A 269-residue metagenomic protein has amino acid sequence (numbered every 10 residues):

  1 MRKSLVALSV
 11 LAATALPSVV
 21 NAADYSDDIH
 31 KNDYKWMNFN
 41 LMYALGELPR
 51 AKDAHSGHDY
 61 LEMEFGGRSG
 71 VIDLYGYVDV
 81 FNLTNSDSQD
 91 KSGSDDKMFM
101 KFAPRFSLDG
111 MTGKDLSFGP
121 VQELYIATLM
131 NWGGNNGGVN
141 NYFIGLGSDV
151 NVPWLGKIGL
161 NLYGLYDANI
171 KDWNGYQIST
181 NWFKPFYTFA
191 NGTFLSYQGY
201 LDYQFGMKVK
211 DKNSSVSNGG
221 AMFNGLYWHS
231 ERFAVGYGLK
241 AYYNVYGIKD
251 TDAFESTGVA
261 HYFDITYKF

Functional and structural regions predicted by a protein language model:
M1-Y34, F254: Cleavable N-terminal export/targeting peptides
A22-K35, G66-R68, I72-Y75, L108-L124 (+3 more regions): Short loop/turn motifs that connect adjacent beta-strands in outer-membrane beta-barrel proteins
H30-F39, G46, A51, E62-E64 (+4 more regions): A generic "structured core" feature
K35-A44, Y75-D79, E123-N131, G159-L165 (+2 more regions): Transmembrane beta-strands of outer-membrane beta-barrel proteins
F39-N40, G46-P104: N-terminal carbohydrate-binding/catalytic regions of secreted carbohydrate-active enzymes
A44-R50, F81-D87, D109-G113, L129-G137 (+3 more regions): Sequence/structural signature of outer-membrane beta-barrel proteins
Y77-W132, V216-G219, G247-E255: Surface-exposed loop and membrane-interface regions of Gram-negative outer-membrane beta-barrel proteins
G137-H229, G238-K240, S256-K268: Detector for outer-membrane/organellar transmembrane beta-barrel domains, recognizing the amphipathic beta-strand
